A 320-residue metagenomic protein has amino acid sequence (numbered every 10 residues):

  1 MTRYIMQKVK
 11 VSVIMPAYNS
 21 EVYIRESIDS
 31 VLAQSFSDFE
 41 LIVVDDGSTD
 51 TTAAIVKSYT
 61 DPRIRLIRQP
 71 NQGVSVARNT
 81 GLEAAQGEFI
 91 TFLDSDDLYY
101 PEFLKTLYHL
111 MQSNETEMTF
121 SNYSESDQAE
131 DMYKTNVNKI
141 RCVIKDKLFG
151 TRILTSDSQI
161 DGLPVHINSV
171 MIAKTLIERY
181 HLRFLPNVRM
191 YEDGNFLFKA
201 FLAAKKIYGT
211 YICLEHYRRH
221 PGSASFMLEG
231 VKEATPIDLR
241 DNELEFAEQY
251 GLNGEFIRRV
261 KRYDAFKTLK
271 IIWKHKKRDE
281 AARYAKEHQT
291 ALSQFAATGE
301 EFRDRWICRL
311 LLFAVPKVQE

Functional and structural regions predicted by a protein language model:
M1-L32: N-proximal low-complexity "stem/linker" segments adjacent to membrane-targeting elements
T2, K8, E245, W273-E320: Membrane-interface aromatic/basic loop that binds lipid-linked glycans or pyrophosphate carriers, typified by
V22-R25, F39, D50-S58, L98 (+1 more regions): Acidic helix N-cap motif at the loop->helix transition within catalytic regions of sugar-transfer enzymes
S30, S37, D45-A54, P70-Q72 (+1 more regions): A conserved acidic beta->alpha catalytic loop
Q69-A85: Glycine-rich, basic loop-to-helix element that forms the pyrophosphate-binding segment of sugar-nucleotide handling
V74, L98-I207, R218-V231: Donor-binding/catalytic cores of nucleotide-activated saccharide and glycerol-phosphate transferases/polymerases
I90: Short aromatic/hydrophobic "clamp" motif used to bind/position activated sugar donors
I212-P221, F226-E255, I271-F295: Catalytic core of nucleotide-sugar-dependent glycosyltransferases
